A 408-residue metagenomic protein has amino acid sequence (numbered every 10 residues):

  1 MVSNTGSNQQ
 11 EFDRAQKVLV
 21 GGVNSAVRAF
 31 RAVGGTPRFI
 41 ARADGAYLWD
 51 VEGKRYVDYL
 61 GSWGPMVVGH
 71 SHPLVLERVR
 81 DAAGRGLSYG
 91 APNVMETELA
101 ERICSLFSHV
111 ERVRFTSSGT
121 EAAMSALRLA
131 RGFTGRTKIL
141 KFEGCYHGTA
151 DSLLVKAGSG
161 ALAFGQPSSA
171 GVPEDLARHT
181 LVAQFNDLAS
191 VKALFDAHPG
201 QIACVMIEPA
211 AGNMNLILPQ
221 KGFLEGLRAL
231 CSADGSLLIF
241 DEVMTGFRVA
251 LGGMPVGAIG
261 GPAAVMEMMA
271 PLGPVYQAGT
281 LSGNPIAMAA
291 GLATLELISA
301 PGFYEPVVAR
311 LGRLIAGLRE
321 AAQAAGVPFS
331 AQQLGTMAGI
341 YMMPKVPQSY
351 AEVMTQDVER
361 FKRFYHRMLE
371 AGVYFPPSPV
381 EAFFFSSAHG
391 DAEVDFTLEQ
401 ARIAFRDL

Functional and structural regions predicted by a protein language model:
V2-L408: Conserved N-terminal phosphate-binding loop of PLP-dependent enzymes in the Aspartate aminotransferase
